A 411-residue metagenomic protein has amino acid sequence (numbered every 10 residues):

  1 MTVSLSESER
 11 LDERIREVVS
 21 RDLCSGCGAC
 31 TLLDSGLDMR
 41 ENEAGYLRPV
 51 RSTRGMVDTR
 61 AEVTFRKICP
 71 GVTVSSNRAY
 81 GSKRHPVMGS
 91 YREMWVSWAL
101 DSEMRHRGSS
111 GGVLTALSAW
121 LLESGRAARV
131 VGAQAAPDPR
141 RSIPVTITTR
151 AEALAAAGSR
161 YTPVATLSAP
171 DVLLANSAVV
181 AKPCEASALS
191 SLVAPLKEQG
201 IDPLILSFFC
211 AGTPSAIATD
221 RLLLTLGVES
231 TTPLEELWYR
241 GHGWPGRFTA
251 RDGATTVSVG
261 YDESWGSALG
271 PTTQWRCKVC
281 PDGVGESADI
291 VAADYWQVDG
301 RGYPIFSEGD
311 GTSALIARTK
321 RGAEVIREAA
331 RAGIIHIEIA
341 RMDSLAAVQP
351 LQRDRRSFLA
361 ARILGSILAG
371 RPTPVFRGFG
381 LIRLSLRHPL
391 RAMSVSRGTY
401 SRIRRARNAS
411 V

Functional and structural regions predicted by a protein language model:
M1-E13, A29-T53, A156-R160, G243-D262: Short, charged low-complexity linear segments at domain edges
V3-E7, S25, A29-V50, E62-H85 (+1 more regions): Iron-sulfur cluster-binding cysteine motifs and their immediate structural context in ferredoxin-like electron-transfer
R21-G36, T64-V74, K182-A188, T272-G285: Local cysteine-cluster metal-coordination motifs and their immediate loop/turn environment, predominantly Fe-S cluster
M88-G108, G112-T115: Extended interfacial segments that mediate partner engagement and assembly in macromolecular machines
G108, V113-L173: Portal/gating segments that form or line small-molecule/metal binding sites
A127-A128, T231-V411: Long, compositionally biased charged/polar accessory segments in the mid-to-C-terminal portions of proteins
T148-P203, F209-S215: Intrinsically disordered, low-complexity linker/loop segments enriched in Gly/Pro and charged/polar residues
I201-L224, G322, A347: Short, flexible loop segments at boundaries between secondary-structure elements
